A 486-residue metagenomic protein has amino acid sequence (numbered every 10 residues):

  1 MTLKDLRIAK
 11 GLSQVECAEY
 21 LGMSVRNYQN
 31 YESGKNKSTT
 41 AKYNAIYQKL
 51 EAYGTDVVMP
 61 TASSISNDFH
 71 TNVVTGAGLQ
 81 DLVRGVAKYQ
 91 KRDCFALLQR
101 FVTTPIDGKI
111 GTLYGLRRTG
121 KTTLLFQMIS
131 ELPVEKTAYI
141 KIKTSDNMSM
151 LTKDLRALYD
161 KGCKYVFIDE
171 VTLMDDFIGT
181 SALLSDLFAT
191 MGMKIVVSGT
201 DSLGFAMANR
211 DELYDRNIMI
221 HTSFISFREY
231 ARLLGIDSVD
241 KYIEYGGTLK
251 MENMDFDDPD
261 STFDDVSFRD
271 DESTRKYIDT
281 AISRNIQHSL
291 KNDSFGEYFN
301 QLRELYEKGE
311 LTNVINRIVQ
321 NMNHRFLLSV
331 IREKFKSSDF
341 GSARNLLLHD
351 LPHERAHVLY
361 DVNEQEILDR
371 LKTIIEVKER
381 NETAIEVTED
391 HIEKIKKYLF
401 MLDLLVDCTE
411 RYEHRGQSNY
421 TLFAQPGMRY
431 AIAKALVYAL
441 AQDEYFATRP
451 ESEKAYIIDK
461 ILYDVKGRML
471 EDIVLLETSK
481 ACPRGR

Functional and structural regions predicted by a protein language model:
M1-Y20: Short basic helix-loop element that most often maps to the first helix and adjoining turn of HTH DNA-binding modules
T39-V58: DNA major-groove recognition helix of helix-turn-helix/homeodomain DNA-binding modules
M59-T104: N-terminal pre-Walker A segment at the start of P-loop NTPase domains
K121-T122: Conserved lysine of the Walker
Y159-S181: Conserved P-loop NTPase "ATPase switch" module shared by AAA+ and STAND
D169, M193-D201: Structural recognition of the conserved hydrophobic beta-strand(s) that form the central parallel beta-sheet of P-loop
L203-N217: Short regulatory helix/loop adjacent to the ATP-binding pocket of P-loop NTPases
T280-G485: Accessory nucleic acid-recognition modules appended to NTPase machines
